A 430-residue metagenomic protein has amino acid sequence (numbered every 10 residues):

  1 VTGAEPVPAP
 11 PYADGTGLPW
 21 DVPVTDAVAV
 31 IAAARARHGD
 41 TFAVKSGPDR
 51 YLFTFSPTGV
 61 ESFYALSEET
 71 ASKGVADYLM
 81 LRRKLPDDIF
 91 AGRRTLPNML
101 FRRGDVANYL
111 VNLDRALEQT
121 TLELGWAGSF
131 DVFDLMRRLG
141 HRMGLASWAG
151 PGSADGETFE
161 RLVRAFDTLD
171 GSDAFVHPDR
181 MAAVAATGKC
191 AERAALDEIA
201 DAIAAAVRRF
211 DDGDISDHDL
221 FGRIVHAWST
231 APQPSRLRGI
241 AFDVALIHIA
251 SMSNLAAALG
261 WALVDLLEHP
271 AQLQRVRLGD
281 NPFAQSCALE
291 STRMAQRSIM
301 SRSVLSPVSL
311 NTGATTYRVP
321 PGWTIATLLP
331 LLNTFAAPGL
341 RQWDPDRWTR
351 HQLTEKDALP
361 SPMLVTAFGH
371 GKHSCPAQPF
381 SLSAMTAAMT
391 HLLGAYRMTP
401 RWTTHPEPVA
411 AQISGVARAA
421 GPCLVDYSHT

Functional and structural regions predicted by a protein language model:
T2-M80, L364: N-terminal membrane-proximal hinge/A-helix region immediately C-terminal to the signal-anchor transmembrane segment
G3-E5, F53, A76-L117, A154-E157: Cytochrome P450
W20-A36, L278-Y317: Conserved cytochrome P450 K-helix E-x-x-R motif and the immediately C-terminal K′/meander segment
Y109-A257: Cytochrome P450 heme-thiolate monooxygenase catalytic core
D243, M252-R277, P376-Y396: Cytochrome P450 catalytic-core helices
T327-K356, F368: Conserved cytochrome P450 K-helix/beta-meander segment immediately N-terminal to the heme-binding cysteine loop
R350-T390, A395-T404, P408-V416: Cytochrome P450 heme-thiolate "Cys pocket" and heme-binding signature region
